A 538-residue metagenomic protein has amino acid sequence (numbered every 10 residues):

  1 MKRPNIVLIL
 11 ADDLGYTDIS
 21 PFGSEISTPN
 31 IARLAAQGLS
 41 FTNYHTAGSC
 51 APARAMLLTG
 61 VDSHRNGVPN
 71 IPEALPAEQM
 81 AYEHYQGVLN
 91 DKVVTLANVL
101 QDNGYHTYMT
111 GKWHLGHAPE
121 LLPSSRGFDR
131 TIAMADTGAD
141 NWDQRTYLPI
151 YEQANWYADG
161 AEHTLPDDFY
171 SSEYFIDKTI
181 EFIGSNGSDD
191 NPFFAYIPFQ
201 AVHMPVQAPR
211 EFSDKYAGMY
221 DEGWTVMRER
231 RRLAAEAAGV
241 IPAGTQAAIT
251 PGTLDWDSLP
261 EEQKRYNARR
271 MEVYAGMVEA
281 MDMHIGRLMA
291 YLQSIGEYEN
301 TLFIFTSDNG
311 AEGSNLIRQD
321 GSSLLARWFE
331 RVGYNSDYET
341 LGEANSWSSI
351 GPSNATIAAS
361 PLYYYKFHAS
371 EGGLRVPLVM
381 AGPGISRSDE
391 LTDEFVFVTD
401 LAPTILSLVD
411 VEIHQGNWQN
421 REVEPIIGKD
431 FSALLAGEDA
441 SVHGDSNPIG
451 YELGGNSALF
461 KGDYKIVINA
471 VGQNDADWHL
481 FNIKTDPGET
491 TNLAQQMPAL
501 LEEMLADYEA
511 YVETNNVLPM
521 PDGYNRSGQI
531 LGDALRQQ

Functional and structural regions predicted by a protein language model:
M1-L39, D102, H106, W113 (+2 more regions): Active-site-proximal N-terminal segment of extracellular/periplasmic enzymes that hydrolyze or transfer
M1-P4, A11, G15-Y16, S40 (+9 more regions): Long, internal low-complexity/basic segments
K2-N5, L57, G104, H117-N141 (+8 more regions): Active-site regions of oxyanion-processing enzymes, predominantly non-cytosolic
Y16-Y108, R126, R130, D136 (+2 more regions): Active-site segment of extracytoplasmic enzymes that catalyze sulfate/phosphate-ester chemistry
I19-S20, Y82-N90, E162-Y170, Y220-E222 (+6 more regions): Active-site rim elements
S20-I26, S40-H64, P69-I71, M109-L121 (+7 more regions): Short, solvent-exposed turn/loop segments enriched in Gly/Ser/Thr/Pro and often Arg
P119-G127, Q207-A208, A290-A381, Q538: Histidine-centered active-site microenvironments of extracellular/periplasmic hydrolases and transferases
R126-R130, M134-D140, E343-L374, I385-I483 (+1 more regions): C-terminal cap/loop subdomain of S1 sulfatases and analogous C-terminal strand-loop tails that border
